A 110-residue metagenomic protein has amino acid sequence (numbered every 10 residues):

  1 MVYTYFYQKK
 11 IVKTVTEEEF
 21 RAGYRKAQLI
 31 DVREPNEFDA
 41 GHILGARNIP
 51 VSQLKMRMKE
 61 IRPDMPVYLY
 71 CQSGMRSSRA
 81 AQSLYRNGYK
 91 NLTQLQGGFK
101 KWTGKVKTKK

Functional and structural regions predicted by a protein language model:
M1-E17, G23-A27, P35-P66, M75-K110: Rhodanese-like catalytic fold shared by cysteine-dependent sulfurtransferases and DSP/PTP-type phosphatases
Y70: Short, surface-exposed ligand- or partner-binding patches at beta-edge/loop junctions that are enriched in aromatics
